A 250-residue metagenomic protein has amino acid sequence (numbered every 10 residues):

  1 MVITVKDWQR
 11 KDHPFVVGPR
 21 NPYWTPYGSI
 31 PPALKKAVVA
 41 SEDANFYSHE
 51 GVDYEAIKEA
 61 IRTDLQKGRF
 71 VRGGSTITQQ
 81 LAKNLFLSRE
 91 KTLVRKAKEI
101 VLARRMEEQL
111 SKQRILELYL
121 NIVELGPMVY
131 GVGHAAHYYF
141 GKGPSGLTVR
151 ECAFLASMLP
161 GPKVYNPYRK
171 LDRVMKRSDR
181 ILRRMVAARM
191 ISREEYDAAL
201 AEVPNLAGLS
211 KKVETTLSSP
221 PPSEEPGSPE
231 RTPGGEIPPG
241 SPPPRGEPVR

Functional and structural regions predicted by a protein language model:
M1-P244, P248-R250: Juxtamembrane regions of bacterial inner-membrane/periplasmic proteins, predominantly the peptidoglycan biogenesis
